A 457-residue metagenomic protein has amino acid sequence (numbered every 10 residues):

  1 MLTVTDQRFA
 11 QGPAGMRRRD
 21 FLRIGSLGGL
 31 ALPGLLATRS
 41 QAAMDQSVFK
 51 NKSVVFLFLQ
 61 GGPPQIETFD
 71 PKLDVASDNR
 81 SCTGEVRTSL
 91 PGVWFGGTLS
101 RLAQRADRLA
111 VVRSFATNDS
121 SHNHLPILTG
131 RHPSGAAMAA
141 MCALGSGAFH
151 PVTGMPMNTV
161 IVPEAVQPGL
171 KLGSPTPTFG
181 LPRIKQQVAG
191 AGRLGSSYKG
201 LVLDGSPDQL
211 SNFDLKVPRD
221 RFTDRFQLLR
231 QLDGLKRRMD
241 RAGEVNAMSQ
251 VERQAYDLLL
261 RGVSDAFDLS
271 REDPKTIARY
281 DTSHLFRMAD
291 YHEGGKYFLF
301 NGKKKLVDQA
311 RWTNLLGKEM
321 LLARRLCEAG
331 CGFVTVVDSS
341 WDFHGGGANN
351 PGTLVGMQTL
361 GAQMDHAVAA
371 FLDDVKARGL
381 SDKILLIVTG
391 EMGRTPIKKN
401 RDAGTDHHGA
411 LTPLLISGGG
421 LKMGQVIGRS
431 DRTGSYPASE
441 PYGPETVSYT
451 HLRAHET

Functional and structural regions predicted by a protein language model:
M1-E456: Ligand-binding pockets and gating/stacking loops
